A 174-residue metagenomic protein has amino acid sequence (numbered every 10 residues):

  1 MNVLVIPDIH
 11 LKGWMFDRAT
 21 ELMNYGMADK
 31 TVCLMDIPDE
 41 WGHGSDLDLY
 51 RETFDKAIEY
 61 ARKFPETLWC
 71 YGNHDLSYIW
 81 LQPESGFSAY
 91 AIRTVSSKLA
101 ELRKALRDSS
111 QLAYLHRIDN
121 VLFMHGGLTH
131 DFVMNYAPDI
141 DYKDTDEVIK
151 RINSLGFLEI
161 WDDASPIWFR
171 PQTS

Functional and structural regions predicted by a protein language model:
M1, M27-K30, P65-E66, Y114 (+1 more regions): Short coil/turn segments at beta-strand junctions that form active-site/ligand-binding loops
N2-H10, N120-G127: Active-site-proximal beta-strand elements of phosphoester/diester hydrolases
I6, L11-S97: Core catalytic region of metal-dependent phosphoesterases/phosphodiesterases, especially metallo-beta-lactamase-like
Y90-S174: Active-site-proximal loop/helix segment associated with metal-binding centers of metalloenzymes
